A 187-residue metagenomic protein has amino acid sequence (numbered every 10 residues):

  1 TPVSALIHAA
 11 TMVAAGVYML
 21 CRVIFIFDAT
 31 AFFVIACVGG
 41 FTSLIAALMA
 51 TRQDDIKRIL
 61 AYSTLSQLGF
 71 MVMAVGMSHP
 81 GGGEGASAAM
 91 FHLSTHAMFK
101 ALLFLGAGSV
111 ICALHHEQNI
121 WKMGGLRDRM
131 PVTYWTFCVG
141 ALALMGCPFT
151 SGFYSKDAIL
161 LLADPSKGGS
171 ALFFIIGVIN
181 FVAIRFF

Functional and structural regions predicted by a protein language model:
T1-F187: Hydrophobic transmembrane alpha-helices and their helix-loop junctions in integral membrane proteins
